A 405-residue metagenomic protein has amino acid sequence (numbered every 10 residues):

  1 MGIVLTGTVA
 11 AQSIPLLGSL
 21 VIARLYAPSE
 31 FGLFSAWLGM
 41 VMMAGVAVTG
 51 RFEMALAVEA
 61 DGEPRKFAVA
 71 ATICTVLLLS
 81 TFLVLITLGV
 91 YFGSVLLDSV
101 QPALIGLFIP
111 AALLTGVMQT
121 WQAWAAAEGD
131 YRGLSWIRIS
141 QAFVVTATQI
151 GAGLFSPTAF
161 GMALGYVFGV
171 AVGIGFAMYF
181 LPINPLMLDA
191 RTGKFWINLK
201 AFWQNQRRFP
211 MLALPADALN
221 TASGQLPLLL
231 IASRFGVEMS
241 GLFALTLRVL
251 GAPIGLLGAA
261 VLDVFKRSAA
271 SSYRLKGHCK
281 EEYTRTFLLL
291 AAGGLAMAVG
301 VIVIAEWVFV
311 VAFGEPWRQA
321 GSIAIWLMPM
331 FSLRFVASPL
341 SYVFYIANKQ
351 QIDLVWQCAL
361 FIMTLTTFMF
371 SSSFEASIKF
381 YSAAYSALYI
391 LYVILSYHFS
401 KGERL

Functional and structural regions predicted by a protein language model:
M1-G50, A111, T146, M211-E238 (+1 more regions): Signature of the first transmembrane helix
M1-Q12, W37, V41-M42, V46-S94 (+5 more regions): Membrane-water interface segments that mark the loop-to-transmembrane alpha-helix transition
P28, G32, F92-F108, V303-S332: Interfacial segments at transmembrane-helix termini and the short loops linking adjacent helices
F34, L38-V46, N220, F243-D263 (+2 more regions): Transmembrane helix-bundle signature of multi-pass secondary active exporters and lipid flippases
G45-P64, A127, T246, L250-L275 (+1 more regions): Helix-loop junctions and terminal segments of transmembrane helices in multi-pass membrane transport/translocation
A55-A60, L114-I139, P329-W356: Membrane-interface junctions at transmembrane-helix termini in multi-pass inner-membrane proteins
P102-I109, S135-R191, C358-M363, E375-K401: Hydrophobic alpha-helical transmembrane segments
G106, R132, W136, A159-F160 (+4 more regions): Interhelical loop/hinge segments that connect adjacent transmembrane helices in multipass membrane
